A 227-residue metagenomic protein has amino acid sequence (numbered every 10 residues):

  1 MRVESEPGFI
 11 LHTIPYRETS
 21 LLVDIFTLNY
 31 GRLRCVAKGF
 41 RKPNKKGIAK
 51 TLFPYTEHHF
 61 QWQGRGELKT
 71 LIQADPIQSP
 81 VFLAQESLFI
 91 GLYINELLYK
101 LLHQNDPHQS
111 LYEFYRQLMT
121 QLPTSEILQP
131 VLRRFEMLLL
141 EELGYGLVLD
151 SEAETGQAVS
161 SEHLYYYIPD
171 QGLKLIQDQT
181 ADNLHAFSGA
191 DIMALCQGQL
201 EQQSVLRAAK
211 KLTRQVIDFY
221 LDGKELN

Functional and structural regions predicted by a protein language model:
M1-L21, F26-N227: Non-catalytic alpha-helical scaffolds and adjoining flexible linkers that form interface surfaces for assembly
